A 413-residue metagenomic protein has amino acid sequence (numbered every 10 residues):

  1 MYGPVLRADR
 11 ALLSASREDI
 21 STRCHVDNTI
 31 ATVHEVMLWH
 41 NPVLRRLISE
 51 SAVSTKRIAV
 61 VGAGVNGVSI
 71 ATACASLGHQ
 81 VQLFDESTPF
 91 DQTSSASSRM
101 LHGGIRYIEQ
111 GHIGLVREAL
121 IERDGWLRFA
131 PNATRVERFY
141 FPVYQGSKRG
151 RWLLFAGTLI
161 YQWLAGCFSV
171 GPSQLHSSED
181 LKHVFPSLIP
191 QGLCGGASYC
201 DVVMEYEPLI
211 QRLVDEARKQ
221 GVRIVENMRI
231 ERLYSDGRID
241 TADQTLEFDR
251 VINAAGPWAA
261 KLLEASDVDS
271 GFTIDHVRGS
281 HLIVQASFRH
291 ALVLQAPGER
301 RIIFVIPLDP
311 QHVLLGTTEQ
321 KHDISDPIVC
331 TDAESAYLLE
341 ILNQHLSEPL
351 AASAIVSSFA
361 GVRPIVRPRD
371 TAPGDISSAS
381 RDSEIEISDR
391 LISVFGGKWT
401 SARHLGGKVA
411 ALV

Functional and structural regions predicted by a protein language model:
A31-I58, A73-S76: Extreme N-terminal leader/targeting segments of oxidoreductases
L38, V143-Q220, V225, R232-L233 (+2 more regions): Flavin (FAD/FMN) cofactor-binding and adjacent substrate-gating region of FAD-dependent oxidoreductase domains
R57-Q82: N-terminal Rossmann-like FAD-binding beta1-loop-alpha1 element of flavoenzymes
S76-S95: Glycine-rich FAD pyrophosphate-binding loop
R99-V184, I302: Dinucleotide-binding Rossmann-like beta1-alpha1 core, especially the glycine-rich loop that anchors the ADP
A242-R250: Core beta-strand elements of the Rossmann-like FAD/NAD(P) dinucleotide-binding domain in flavoenzyme oxidoreductases
N253-V268: Flavin (primarily FAD) binding-site architecture
F272-H276, F288, A296-Q311, K321-V413: C-terminal catalytic lobe of FAD-dependent flavoproteins
